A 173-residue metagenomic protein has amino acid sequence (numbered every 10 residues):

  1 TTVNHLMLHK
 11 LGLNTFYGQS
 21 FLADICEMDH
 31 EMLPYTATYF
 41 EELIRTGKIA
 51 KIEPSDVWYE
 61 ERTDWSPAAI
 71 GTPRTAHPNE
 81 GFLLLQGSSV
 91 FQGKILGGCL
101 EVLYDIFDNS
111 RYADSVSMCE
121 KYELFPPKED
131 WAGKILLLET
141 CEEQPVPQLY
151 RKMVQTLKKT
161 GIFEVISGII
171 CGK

Functional and structural regions predicted by a protein language model:
T2-L13: Glycine-rich, charge-decorated loop segments at or immediately adjacent to ligand/cofactor-binding or catalytic sites
V3, D24-I25, Q144-P145: Flexible loop/turn segments at secondary-structure boundaries
N4-H5, E41, L100-D108, R151-Q155: Predominant activation on well-ordered alpha-helical scaffold segments within soluble catalytic domains
L13-E101: Conserved anion/nucleotide-ligand pocket segment
S89-V90, S117-L124, M153-T156: Glycine-rich, charged/polar anion/phosphate-binding loops that engage phosphate groups from diverse ligands
I95-P147: Oxyanion-binding "anion nests"
T140, Q144-K173: C-terminal active-site/capping subdomain that shapes the small-molecule cofactor and substrate pocket of enzyme
